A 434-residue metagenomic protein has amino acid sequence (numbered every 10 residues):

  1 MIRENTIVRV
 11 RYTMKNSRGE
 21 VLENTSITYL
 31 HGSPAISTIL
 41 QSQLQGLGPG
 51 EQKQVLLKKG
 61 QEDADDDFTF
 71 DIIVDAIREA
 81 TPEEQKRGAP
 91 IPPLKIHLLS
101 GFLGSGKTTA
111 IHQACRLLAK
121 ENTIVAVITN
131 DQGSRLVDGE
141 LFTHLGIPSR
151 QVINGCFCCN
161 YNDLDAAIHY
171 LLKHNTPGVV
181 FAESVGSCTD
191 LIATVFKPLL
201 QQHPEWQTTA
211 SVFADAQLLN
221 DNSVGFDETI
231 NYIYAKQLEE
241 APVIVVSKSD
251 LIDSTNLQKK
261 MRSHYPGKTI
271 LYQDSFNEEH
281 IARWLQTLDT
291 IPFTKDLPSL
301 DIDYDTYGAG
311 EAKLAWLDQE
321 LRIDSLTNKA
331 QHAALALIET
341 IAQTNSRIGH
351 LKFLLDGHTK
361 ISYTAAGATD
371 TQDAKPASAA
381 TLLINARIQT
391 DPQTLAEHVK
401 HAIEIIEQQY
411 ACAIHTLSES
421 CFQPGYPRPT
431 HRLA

Functional and structural regions predicted by a protein language model:
M1-A89: FKBP-type peptidyl-prolyl cis-trans isomerases
V10-Y12, F70-V74, L99, A210 (+2 more regions): A structural signal for short, well-ordered beta-strand segments
Q61, R78, Q132-R135, G186-T189 (+3 more regions): Conserved nucleotide-binding/hydrolysis micro-motifs of P-loop NTPases
A89-S100, S105-Y232: Nucleotide-state-sensitive switch-loop elements of NTP-binding domains
P90-Q113, T290-A434: P-loop NTP-binding site
G139-G146, L257-S263, H398-I403: Short, aromatic/basic amphipathic alpha-helical patches
N231, A235, E239-E311: Canonical P-loop GTPase G-domain recognition
